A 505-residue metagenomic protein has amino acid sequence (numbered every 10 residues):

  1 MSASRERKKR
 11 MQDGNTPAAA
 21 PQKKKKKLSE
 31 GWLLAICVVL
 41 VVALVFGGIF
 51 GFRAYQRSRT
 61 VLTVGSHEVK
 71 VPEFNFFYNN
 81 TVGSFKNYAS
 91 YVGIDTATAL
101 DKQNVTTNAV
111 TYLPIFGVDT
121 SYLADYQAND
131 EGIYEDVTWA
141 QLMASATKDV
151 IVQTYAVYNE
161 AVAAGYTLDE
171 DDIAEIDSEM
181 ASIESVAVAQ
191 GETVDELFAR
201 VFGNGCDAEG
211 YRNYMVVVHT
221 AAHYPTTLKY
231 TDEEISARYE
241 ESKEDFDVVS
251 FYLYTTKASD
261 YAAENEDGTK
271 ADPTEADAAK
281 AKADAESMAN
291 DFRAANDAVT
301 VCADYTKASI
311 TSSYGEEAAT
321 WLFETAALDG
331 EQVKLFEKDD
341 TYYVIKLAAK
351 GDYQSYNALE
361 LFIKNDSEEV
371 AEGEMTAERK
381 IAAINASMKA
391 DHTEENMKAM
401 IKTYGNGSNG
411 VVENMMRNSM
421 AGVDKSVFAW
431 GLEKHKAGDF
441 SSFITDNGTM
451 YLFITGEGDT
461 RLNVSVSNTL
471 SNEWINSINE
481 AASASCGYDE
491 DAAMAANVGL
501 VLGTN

Functional and structural regions predicted by a protein language model:
M1-G14: N-terminal targeting leaders characterized by basic, low-complexity, disordered sequences that direct proteins
D13-L40, L44-R57, V64, T193-A283 (+6 more regions): PPIase-associated folding chaperone regions across multiple families
R53-N204: N-terminal targeting/tethering segments
V152-A164, A289, R293, I381-H392: A short alpha-helix/helix-coil micro-patch that ends at or immediately precedes a cysteine
T167-E170, R293-T300: Short helix/turn-capping signatures at newly exposed starts of structured segments
S182-E192, A298-T300, G407-E413: Secretory-pathway/luminal and periplasmic proteins that interact with or process carbohydrate-rich
N296-Y305, E395-G407: Short, well-ordered alpha-helical segments enriched in acidic and aromatic residues
